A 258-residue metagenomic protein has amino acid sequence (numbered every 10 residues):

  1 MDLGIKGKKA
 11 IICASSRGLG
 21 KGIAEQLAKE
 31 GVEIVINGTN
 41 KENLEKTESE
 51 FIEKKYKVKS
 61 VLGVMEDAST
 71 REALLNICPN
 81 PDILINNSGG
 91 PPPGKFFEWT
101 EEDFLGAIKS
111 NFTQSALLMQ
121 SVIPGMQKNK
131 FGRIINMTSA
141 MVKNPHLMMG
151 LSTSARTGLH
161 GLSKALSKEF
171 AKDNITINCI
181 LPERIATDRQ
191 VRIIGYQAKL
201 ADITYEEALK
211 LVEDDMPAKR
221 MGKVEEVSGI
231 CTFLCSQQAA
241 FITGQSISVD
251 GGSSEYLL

Functional and structural regions predicted by a protein language model:
K9, A14-G18: Conserved glycine-rich cofactor-binding loop
N87-P92, G252: Conserved NAD(P)H cofactor-binding loop of Rossmann-fold oxidoreductase domains
K95-F97, D103-I108, V212-E213: Substrate-binding pocket helix/loop in short-chain dehydrogenase/reductase
M119-Q120, K164: A short, exposed helix-loop element centered on a Lys and neighboring polar residues
I135-G158, S163-K172, R184-I185: Catalytic loop of short-chain dehydrogenase/reductase
N144, T232, T243-L258: Short C-terminal tail/terminal secondary-structure segment of NAD(P)H-dependent dehydrogenase/reductase domains
A171, T176, I242-G244: Short, small/polar-rich loop/turn modules that mediate ligand/substrate recognition or access, typified
